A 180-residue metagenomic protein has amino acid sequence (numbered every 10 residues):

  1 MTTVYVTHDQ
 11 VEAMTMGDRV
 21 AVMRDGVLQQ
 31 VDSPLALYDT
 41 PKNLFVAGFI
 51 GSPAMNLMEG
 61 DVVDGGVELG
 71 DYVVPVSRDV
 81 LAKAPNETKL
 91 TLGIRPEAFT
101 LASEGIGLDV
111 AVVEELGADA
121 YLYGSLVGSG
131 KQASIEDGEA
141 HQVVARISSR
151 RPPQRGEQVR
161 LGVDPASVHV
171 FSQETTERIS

Functional and structural regions predicted by a protein language model:
M1-V4, Q10, E87-K89, A111: Alpha-helical hydrophobic/aromatic positions enriched in membrane-embedded helices and signal peptides
T2, T7-P75: Internal alpha/beta loop-helix hairpins
P53-M55, G65-S180: Non-catalytic connector elements of ABC transporters
